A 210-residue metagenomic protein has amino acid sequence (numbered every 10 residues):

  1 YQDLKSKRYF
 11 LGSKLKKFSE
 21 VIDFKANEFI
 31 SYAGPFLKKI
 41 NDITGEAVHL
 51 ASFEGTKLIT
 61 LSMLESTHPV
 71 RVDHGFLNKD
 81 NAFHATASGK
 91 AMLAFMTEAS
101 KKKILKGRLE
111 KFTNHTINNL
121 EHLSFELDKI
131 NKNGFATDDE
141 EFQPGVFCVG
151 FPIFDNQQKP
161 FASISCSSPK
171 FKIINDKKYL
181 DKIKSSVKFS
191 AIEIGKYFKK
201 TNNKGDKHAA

Functional and structural regions predicted by a protein language model:
Y1-K5, F10: Beta-hairpin "wing" of winged helix-turn-helix
F10-L105: Amphipathic alpha-helical effector-binding/dimerization core of metabolite-sensing transcriptional regulators
Y32-N41, L105-G150, F189, Y197: Short, basic/aromatic recognition patches
M63-E65, E141, S165: Short clusters of small/polar residues that mark proteolytic maturation junctions
I153-N156: Sensor-regulatory modules in signal-transduction proteins
F161-A210: Juxtadomain coupling helices with adjacent low-complexity linkers
